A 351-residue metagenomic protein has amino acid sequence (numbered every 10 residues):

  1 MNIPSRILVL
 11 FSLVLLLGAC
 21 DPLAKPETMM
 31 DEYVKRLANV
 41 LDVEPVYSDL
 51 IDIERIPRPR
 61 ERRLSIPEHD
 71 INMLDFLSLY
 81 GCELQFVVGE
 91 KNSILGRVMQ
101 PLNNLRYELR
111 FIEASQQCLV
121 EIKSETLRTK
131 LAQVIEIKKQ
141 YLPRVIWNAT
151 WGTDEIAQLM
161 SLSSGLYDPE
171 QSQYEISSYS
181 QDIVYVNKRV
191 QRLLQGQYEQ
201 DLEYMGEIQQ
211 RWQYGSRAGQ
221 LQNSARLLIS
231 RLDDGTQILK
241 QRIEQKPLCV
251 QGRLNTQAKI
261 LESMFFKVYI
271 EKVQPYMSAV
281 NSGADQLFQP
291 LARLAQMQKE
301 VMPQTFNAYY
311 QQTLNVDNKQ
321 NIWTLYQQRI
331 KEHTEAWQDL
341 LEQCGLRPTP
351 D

Functional and structural regions predicted by a protein language model:
M1-V9: Bacterial N-terminal signal peptides that target proteins for export
R6, R36, R55-R63, R97 (+14 more regions): Arginine residue identity/basic-tract feature
L16-A19: C-terminal motif of bacterial Sec signal peptides marking the signal peptidase cleavage site
L23-I176: N-terminal Sec/ER secretory leader and immediately downstream segment of secreted/extracellular precursors
L23-Y47, Y214-D351: A cross-kingdom marker for long, charged
Y33, Y47, Y80, Y107 (+12 more regions): Sequence-level detector for tyrosine residue identity
V134-R242: Extended, low-hydrophobicity segments enriched in charged/polar residues
